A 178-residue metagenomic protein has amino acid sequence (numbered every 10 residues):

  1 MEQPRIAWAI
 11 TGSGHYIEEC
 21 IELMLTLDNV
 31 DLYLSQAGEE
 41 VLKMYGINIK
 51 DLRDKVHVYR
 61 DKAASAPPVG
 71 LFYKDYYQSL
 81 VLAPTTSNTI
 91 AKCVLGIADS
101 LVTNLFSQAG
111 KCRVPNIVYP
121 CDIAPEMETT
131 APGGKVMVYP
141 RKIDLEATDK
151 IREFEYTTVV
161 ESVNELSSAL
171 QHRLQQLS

Functional and structural regions predicted by a protein language model:
M1-S178: A cross-family phosphate/adenosyl-ligand binding-site feature
